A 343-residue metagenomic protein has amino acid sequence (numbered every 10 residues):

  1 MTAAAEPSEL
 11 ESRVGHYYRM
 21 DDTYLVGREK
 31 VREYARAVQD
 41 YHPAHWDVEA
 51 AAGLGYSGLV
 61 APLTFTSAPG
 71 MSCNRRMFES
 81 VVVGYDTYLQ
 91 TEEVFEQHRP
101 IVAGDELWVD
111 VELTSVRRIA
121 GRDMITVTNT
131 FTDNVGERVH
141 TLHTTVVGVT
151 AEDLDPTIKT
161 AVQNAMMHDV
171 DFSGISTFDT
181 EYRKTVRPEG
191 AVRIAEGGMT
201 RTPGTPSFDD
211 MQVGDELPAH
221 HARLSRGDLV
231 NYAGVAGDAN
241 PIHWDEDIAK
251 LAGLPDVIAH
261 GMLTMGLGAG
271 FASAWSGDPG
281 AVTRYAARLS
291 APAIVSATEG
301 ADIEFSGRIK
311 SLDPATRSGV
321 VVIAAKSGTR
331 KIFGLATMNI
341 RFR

Functional and structural regions predicted by a protein language model:
M1-E92, P156-R284: Hot-dog-fold acyl-thioester-processing enzymes
M1-L10, Q90-E92, R99-Q212, S296-R343: HotDog/MaoC-like acyl-thioester-processing domains
Q97, L224, L289, I340-F342: Hydrophobic residues in beta-strands and at strand termini
D278-A297: Mid-chain, well-packed structural core segment of small domains
